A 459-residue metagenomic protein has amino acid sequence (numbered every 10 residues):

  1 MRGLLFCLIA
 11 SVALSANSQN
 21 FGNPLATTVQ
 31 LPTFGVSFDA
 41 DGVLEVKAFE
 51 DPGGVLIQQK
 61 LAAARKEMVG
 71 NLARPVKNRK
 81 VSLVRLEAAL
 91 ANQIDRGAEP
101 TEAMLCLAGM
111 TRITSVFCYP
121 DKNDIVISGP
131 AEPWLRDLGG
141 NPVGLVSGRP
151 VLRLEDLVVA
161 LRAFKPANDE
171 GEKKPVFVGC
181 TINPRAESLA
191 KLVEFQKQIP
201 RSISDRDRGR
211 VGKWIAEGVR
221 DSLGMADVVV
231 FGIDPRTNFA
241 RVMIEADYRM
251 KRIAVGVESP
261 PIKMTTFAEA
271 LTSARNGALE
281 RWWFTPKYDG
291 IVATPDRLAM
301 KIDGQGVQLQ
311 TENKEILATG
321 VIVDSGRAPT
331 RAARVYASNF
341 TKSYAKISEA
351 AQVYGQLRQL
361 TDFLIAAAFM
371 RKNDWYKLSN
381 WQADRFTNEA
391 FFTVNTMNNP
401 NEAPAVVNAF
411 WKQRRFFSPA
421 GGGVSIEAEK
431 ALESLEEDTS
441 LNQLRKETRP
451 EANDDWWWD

Functional and structural regions predicted by a protein language model:
M1-I9: Sec-dependent signal peptide recognition, specifically the positively charged N-region followed immediately by
A10-A13, N17: N-terminal signal peptide c-region/cleavage motif recognized by signal peptidases
Q19-D459: Outer membrane pore-forming secretion/assembly proteins and partners of Gram-negative envelopes
